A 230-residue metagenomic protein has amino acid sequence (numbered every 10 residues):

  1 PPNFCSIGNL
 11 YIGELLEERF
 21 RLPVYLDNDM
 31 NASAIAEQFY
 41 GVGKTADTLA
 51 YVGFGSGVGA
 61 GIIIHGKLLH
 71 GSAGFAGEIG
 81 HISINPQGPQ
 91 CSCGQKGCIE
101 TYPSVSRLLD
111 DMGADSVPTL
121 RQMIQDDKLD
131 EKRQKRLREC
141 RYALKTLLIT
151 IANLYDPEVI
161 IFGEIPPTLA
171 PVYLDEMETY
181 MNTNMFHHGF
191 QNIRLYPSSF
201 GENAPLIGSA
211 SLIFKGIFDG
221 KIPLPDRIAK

Functional and structural regions predicted by a protein language model:
P1-T48, V172-T183: Glycine-rich phosphate-binding loop and adjoining helix at the ATP-binding site of ATP-dependent phosphoryl-transfer
L10, S56, I62, F186-Q191: Flexible loop/hinge segments that line or gate small-molecule binding clefts
E14, E18-L22, P86-Q90, Q95-K230: ATP-binding/phosphotransfer module of carbohydrate and carboxylate kinases, centering on a glycine-rich
N28-M30, G74, E139, F200-G201: Short beta->alpha linker loops
D29, G55, S209: Active-site glycine-centered loops adjacent to acidic/histidine catalytic or metal-binding residues that shape
N31-A34, G59, L69, P167-A170 (+1 more regions): Short, active-site-adjacent cap segments at secondary-structure transitions
V42-Y102: Glycine-rich phosphate-binding loop of actin/hexokinase-like ATP-binding domains
